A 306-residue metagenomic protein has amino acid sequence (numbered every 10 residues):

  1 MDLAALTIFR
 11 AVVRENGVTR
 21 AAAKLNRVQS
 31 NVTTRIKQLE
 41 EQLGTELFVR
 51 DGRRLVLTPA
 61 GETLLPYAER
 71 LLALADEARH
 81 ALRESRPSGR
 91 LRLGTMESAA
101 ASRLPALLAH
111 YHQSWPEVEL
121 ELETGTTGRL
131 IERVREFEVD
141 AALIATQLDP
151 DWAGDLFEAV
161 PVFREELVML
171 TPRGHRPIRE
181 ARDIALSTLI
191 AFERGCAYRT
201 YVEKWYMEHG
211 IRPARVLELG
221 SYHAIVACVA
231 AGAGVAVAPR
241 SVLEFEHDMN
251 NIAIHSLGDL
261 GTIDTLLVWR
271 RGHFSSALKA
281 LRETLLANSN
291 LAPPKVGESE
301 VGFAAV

Functional and structural regions predicted by a protein language model:
R10-V28: Short helix-boundary/capping micro-motifs
L39-E40, Y111: Conserved amphipathic alpha-helical core elements
E40-L57: A short LG(V/I)-centered, amphipathic sequence patch enriched for acidic residue(s) preceding the LG motif
R53, P59, L82-A100, S114-V118 (+2 more regions): Interdomain hinge and pocket-entrance segments immediately C-terminal to HTH DNA-binding domains
S88-D151, F303: Central regulatory/effector-binding core of bacterial HTH transcription factors
R103, A253-F303: A late-sequence structural motif
G154-R194, K279: Flexible hinge/capping segments at coil-to-helix
T188-H209, S275-K279, A292-G297: Secondary-structure junction motif
